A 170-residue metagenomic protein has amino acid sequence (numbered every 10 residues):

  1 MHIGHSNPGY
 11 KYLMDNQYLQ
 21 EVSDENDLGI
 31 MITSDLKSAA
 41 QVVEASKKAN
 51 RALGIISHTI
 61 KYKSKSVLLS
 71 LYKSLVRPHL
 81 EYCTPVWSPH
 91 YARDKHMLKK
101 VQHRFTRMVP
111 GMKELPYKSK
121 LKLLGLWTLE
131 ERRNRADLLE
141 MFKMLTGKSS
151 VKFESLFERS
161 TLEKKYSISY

Functional and structural regions predicted by a protein language model:
M1-D24, L162: Short, conserved micro-motifs composed of acidic
H2-H5, M14, I32, P78 (+1 more regions): Hydrophobic side chains in beta-strands
Y10, W87-S88: A structural signal for the main folded, soluble domain(s) of proteins
K11-L13, V42, S149-S150: Short conserved micro-motifs at the rims of enzyme active sites and ligand-binding pockets
Q17-V86: Basic, alpha-helical interaction scaffolds
A92-Y170: Short linear motifs embedded in intrinsically disordered, charge-biased segments
